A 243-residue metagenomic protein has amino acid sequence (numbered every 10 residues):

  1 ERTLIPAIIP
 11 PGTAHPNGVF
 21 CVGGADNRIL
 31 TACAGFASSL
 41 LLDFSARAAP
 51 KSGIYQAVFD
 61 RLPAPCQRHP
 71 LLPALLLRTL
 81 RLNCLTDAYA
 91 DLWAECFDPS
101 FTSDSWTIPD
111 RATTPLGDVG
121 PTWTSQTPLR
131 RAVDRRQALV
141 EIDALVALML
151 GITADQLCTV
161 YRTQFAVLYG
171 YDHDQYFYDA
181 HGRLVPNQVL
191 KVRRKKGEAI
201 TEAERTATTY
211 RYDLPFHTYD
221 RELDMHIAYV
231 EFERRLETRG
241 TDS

Functional and structural regions predicted by a protein language model:
E1-S243: S-adenosyl-L-methionine
